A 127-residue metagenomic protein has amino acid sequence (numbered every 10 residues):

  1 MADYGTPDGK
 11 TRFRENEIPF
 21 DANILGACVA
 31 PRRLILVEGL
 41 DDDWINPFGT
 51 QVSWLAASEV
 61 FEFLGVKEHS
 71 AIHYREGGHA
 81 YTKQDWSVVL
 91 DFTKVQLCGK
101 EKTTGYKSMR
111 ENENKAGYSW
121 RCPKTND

Functional and structural regions predicted by a protein language model:
M1-N16: Surface-exposed acidic, glycine/proline-enriched linker/cap segments that occur as 15-30-residue helix-coil
D3, E17, A22-I24, A30-D127: Alpha/beta-hydrolase-fold serine-hydrolase catalytic core, especially in secreted/extracellular enzymes
